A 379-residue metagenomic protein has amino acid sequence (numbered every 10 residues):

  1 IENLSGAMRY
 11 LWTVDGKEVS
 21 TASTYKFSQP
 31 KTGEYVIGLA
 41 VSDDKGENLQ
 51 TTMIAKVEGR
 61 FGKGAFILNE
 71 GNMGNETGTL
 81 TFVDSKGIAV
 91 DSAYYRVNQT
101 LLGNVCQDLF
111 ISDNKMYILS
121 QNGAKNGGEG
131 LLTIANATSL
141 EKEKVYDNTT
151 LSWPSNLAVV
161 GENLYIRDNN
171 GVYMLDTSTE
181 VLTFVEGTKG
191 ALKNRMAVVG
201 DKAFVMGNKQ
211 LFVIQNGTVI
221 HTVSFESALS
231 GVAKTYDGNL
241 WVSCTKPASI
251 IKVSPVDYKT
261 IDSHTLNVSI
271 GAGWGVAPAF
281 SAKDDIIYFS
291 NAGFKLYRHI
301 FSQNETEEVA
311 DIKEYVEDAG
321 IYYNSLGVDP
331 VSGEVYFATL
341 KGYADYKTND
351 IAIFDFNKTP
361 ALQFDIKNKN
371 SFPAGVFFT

Functional and structural regions predicted by a protein language model:
A7-Q29: Surface-exposed, flexible coil segments in extracellular/virion-facing regions
G33-I37: Exposed beta-strand face motif in extracellular beta-rich ectodomains
V41-D43: Conserved structural position at the C-terminal beta-strand of extracellular beta-sandwich adhesion modules
A65-N75, I118-G127, Y165-N169, F204-K209 (+4 more regions): Conserved beta-strand positions in repeat-built beta-propeller and related beta-rich domains
G74-F82, K125-T133, G171-L175, Q210-Q215 (+3 more regions): Structural motif
I88-L101, E141-N148, T179-G187, G217-S224 (+3 more regions): A short beta-strand motif characteristic of beta-propeller blades
Q99-I111, T150-G161, G190-G200, E226-G238 (+3 more regions): Repeated scaffold domains used in trafficking and secretory/extracellular systems, primarily beta-propellers
Y346-T379: Blade-level signature of beta-propeller repeat domains, shared across WD40, Kelch, NHL, RCC1 and BNR/Asp-box propellers
